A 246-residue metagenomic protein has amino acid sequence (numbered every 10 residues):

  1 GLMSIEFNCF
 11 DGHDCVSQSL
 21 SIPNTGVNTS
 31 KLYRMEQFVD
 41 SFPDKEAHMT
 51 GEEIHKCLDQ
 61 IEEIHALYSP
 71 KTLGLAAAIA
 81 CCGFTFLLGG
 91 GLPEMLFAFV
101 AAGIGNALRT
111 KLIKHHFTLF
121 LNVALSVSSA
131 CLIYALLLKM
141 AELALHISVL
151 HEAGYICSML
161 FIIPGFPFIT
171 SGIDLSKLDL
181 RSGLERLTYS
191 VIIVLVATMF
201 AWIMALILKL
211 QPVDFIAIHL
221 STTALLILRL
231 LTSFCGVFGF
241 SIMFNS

Functional and structural regions predicted by a protein language model:
G1-L75: Cytosolic regulatory and coupling regions of membrane transport/channel systems
N24-T29, S69-G74, L121-N122, I193 (+1 more regions): Helical membrane-embedded segments and adjacent short helical loop/helix-boundary regions of multi-pass membrane
N28-L32, A47, G51-I54, S126 (+4 more regions): Generic structural signal for well-ordered, non-membrane alpha-helical segments in soluble metabolic enzymes
R34-S41, K56-Q60, A107, L132 (+5 more regions): Alpha-helical scaffold segments in soluble metabolic enzymes
F38-K45, I61-I64, K111, L136-M140 (+4 more regions): Change "in soluble alpha/beta enzymes" to "in soluble alpha/beta proteins
F42-C57, K71-C81, F99-R109, A205-F215 (+1 more regions): Hydrophobic, membrane-facing alpha-helical anchors
A66-T170, S241-N245: Core alpha-helical transmembrane segments of integral membrane proteins
A141-N245: Generic detector of multi-pass transmembrane helix bundles and their immediately adjacent loops in polytopic membrane
